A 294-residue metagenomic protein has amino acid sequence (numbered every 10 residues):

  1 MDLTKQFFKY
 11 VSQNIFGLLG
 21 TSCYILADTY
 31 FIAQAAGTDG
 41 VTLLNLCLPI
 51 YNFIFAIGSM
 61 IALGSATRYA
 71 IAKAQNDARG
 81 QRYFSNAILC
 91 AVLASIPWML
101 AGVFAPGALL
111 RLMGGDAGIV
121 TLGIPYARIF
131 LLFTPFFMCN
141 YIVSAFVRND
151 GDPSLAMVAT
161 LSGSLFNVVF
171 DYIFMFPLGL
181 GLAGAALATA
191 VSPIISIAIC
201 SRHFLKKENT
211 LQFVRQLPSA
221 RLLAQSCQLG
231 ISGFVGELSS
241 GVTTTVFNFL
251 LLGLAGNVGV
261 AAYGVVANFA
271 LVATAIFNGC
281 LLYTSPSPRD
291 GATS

Functional and structural regions predicted by a protein language model:
M1-I15, Y69-F133, P177-I231, S285-R289 (+1 more regions): Short alpha-helical transmembrane segments in multi-pass integral membrane proteins
N14, L18, N52, A91 (+5 more regions): Residue-level signature of transmembrane alpha-helical cores of multipass secondary-active transporters and flippases
I15, L19, C23, A27 (+10 more regions): Generic alpha-helical transmembrane segments of integral inner-membrane proteins, especially permease/transport modules
C23-T42, L110-A117, I173-L180, F234 (+1 more regions): Helix-terminus/linker motif at the lipid-water interface of multi-pass membrane proteins
F31, S65, A108, V147 (+4 more regions): Juxtamembrane transmembrane-helix termini
L43-L100, F137-A156, A262-R289, S294: Small-residue-rich hydrophobic transmembrane alpha-helices
A62, I129-R148, A156-N167, A185-C200 (+1 more regions): Short runs within selected transmembrane alpha-helices of multi-pass transporters and secretion channels
I194-I197, G230, F234-L238, V272-G279: Hydrophobic transmembrane alpha-helical segments of multi-pass transport and channel proteins
